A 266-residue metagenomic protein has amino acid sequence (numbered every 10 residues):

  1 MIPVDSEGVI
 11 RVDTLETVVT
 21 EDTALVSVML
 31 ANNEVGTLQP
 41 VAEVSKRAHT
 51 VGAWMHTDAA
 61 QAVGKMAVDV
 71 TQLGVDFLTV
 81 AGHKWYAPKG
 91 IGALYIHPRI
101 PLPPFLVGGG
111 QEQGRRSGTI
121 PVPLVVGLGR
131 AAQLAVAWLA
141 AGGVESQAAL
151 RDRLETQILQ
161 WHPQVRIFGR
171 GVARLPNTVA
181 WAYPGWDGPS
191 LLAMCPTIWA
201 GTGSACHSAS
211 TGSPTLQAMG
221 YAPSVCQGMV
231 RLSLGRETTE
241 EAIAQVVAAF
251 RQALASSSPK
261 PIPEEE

Functional and structural regions predicted by a protein language model:
M1-E266: Pyridoxal 5′-phosphate
